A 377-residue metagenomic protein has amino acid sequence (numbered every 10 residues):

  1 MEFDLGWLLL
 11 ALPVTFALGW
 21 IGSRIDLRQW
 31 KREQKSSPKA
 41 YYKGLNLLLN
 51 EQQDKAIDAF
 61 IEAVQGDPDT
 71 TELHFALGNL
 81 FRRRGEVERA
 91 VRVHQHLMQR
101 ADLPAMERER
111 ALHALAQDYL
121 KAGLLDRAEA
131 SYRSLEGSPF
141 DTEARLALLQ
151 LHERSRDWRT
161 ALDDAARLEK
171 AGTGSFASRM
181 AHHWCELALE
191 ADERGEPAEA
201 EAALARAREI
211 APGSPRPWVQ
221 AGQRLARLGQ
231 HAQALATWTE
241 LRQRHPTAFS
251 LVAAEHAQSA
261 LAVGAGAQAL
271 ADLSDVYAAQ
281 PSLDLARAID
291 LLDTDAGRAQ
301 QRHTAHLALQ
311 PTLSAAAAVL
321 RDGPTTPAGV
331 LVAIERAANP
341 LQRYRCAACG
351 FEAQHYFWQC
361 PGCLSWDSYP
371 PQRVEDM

Functional and structural regions predicted by a protein language model:
M1-K35, A130, G137-S138, T142-L146 (+5 more regions): Long, contiguous interaction/recruitment modules in multidomain scaffold/adaptor proteins
E33-D69, A76, R82-E86, R92 (+3 more regions): Alpha-helical segment of the N-proximal tetratricopeptide repeat
K43, L77, L115, L148 (+7 more regions): Structural register within alpha-helical repeat arrays
L47, F81, Y119, H152 (+5 more regions): Residue at a conserved register position within TPR or TPR-like alpha-solenoid repeats
E62-A63, H96-L97, A101, S134-L135 (+5 more regions): Canonical positions in the second alpha-helix
P68, D102, M106, P139-F140 (+5 more regions): Short coil turns that delineate tetratricopeptide repeat
L73, E107, A111, A144-R145 (+6 more regions): TPR alpha-solenoid repeat register
